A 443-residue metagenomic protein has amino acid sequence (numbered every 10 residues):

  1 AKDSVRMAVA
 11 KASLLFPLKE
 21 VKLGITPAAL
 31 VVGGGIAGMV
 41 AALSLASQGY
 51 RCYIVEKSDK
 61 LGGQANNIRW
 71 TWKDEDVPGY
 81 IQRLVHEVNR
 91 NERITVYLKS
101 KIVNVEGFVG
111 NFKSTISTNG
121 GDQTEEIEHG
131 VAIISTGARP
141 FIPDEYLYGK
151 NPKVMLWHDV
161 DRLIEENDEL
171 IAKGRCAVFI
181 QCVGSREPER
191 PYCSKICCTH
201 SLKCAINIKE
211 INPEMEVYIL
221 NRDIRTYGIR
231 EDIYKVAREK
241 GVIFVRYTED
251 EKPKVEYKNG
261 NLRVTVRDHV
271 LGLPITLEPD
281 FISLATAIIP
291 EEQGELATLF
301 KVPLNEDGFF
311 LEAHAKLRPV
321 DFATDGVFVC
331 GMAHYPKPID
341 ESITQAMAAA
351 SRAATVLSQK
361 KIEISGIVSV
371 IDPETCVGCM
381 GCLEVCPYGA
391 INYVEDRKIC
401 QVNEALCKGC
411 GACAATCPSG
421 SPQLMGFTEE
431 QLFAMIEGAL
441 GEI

Functional and structural regions predicted by a protein language model:
K2-I443: Residues forming the flavin
